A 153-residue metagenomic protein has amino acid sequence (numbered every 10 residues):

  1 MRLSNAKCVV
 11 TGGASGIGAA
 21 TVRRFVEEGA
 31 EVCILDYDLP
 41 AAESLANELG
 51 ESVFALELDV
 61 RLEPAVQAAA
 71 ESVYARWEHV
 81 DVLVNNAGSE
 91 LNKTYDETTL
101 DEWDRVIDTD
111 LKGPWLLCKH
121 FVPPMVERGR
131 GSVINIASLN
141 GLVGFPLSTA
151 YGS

Functional and structural regions predicted by a protein language model:
L3-C33: Canonical Rossmann dinucleotide-binding motif of NAD(H)/NADP(H)-dependent dehydrogenases/reductases, specifically
E28-S44: Conserved glycine-rich Rossmann-like NAD(P)H-binding loop of the short-chain dehydrogenase/reductase
A46, G50, F54-E57, L62-E78: Conserved amphipathic alpha-helix within the SDR
T94-Y95, E102-I107: Substrate-binding pocket helix/loop in short-chain dehydrogenase/reductase
D96, V143-G152: Active-site loop immediately N-terminal to the catalytic Tyr-X3-Lys motif of short-chain dehydrogenase/reductase
C118-K119: A short, exposed helix-loop element centered on a Lys and neighboring polar residues
S138: Residue(s) in the substrate-gating loop at a strand-loop-helix junction that position the organic substrate next
